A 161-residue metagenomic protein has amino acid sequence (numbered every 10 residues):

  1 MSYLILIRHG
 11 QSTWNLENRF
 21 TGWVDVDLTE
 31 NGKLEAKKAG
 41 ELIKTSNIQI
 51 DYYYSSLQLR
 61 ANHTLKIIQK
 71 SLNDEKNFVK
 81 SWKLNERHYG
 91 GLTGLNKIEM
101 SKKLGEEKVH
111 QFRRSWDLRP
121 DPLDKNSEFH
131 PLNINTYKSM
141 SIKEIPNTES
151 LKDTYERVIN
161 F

Functional and structural regions predicted by a protein language model:
M1-I5, Y52: Extreme N-terminal starter segment of soluble prokaryotic enzymes
L6-T13, K125-H130: Short, compositionally biased "basic patch" segments
Q11-V26: Glycine-rich N-terminal loop/short-helix segment of MobA-like nucleotidyltransferase
E17-R19, I134-P146: Short glycine/proline-rich turn/loop motifs
G22-G40: Short catalytic helix/loop segments, enriched in acidic residues and glycine and frequently bearing histidine
A39-P131, Y137, T148, Y155: Phosphate-coordination/substrate-recognition cap region in phosphate-metabolizing enzymes
M140-F161: A mid-sequence, solvent-exposed acidic-amphipathic segment
